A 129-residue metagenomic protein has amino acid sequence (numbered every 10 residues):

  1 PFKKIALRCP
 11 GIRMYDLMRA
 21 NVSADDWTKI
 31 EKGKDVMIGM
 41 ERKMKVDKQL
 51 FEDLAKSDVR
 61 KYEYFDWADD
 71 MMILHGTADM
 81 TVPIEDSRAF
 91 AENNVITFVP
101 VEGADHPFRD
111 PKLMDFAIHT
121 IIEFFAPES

Functional and structural regions predicted by a protein language model:
F2-A89, N93-P100, D105-F108, M114-I118 (+1 more regions): The alpha/beta-hydrolase serine catalytic core
A126-S129: Alpha/beta-hydrolase-fold serine-hydrolase catalytic core, especially in secreted/extracellular enzymes
